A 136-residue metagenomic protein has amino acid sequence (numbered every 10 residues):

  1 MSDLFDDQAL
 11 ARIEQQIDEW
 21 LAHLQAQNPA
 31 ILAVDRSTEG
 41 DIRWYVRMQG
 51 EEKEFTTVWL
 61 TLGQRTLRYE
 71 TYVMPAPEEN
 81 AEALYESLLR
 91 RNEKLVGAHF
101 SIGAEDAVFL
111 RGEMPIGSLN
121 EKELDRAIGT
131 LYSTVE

Functional and structural regions predicted by a protein language model:
M1-F55, G103: Charge-rich, low-complexity N-terminal segments
D7, A11, E78-E79, S118-D125: Ordered, soluble secondary-structure elements with a strong preference for glycine-centered loop motifs and nearby
A11, Q15, E82, D125-S133: Short, well-ordered alpha-helical segments
W20-H23, S87-L95, A127-T134: Conserved short hydrophobic interaction patches
D41-Y45, Q64-R68, E105-A107: A generic structural signal for beta-strand entry/edge sites
R47-A81: The feature represents the first ordered module of a protein
R68-F109: Short, internal acidic amphipathic alpha-helical interface segments that mediate docking to partner proteins
G97-G129, S133-E136: Well-ordered alpha/beta subsegment
